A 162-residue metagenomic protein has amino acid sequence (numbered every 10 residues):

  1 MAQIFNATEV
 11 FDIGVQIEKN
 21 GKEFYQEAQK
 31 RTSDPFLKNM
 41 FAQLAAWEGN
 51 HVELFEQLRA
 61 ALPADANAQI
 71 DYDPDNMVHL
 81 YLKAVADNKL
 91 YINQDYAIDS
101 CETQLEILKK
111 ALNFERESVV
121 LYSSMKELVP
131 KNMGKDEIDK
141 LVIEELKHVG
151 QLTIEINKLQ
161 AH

Functional and structural regions predicted by a protein language model:
M1-H162: Non-heme di-metal
